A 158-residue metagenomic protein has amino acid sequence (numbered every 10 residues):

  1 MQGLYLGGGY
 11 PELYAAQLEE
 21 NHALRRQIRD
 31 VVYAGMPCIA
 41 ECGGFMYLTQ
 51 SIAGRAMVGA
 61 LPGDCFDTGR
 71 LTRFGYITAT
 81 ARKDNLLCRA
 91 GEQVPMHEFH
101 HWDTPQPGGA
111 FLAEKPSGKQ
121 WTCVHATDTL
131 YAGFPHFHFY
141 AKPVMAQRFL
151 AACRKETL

Functional and structural regions predicted by a protein language model:
Q2, A34-C38, L130: N-terminal hydrophobic or amphipathic segments with adjacent small-residue motifs that include Sec signal peptides
Q2, G44, G54, D128-T129: Beta-strand-connecting loop/turn residues
G3, E20-H22, F149-L150: Short, solvent-exposed amphipathic alpha-helical segments in soluble enzyme and RNA/protein-processing domains
Y5-G8, I39, F134: Structural motif
G8-P11, T129: General secondary-structure edge motif
P11-N85: Cysteine-nucleophile active-site neighborhood
D67-L158: Amide-donor transfer/coupling interface in amidating biosynthetic enzymes
